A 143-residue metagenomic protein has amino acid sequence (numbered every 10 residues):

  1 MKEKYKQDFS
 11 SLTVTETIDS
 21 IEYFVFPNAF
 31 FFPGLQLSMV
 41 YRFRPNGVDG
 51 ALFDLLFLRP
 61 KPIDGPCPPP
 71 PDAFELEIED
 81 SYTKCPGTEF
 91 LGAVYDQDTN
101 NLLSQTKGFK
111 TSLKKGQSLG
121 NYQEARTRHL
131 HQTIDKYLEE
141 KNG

Functional and structural regions predicted by a protein language model:
M1-G143: C-terminal catalytic domain of Rieske-type non-heme iron oxygenases
